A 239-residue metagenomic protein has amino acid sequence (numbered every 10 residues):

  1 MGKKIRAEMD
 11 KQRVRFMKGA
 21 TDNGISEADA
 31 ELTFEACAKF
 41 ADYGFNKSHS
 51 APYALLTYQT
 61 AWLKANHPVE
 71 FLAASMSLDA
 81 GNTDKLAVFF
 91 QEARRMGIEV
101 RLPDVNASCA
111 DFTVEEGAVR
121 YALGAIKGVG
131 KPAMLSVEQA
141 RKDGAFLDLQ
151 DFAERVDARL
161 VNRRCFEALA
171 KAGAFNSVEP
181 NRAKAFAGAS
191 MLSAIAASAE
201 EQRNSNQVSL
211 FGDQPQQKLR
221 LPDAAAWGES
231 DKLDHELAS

Functional and structural regions predicted by a protein language model:
M1-S239: Noncatalytic, beta-rich nucleic-acid-contacting surfaces in large DNA/RNA-processing enzymes
